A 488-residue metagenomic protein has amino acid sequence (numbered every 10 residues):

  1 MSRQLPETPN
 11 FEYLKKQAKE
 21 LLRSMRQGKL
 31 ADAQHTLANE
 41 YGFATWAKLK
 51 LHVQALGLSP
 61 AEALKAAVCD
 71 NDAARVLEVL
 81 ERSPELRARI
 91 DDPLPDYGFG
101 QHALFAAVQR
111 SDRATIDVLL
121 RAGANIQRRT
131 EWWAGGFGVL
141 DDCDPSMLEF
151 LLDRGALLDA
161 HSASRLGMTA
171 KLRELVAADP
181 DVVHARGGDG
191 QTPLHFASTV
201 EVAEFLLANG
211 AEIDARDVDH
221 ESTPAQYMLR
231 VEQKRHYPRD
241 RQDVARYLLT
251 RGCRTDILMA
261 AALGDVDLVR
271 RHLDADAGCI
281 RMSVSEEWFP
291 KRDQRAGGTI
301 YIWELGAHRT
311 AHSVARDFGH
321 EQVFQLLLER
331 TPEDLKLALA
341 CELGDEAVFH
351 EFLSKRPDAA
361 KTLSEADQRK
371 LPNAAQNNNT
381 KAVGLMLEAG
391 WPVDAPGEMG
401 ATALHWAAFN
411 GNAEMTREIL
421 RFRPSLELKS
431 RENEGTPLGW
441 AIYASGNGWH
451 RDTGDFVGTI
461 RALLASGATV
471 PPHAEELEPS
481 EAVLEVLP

Functional and structural regions predicted by a protein language model:
M1-E78, R82-S83: Intrinsically disordered, low-complexity eukaryotic regions enriched in glycine, serine and charged residues
S59-F99, L166-R186, P193, L263-R281 (+3 more regions): N-terminal segments that cap or nucleate solenoid repeat domains
A66-N71, A106-D112, G138-D144, S162-M168 (+10 more regions): Ankyrin repeat A-helix N-terminal signature
R75, A114-T115, S146-M147, K171 (+10 more regions): Conserved ankyrin/ankyrin-like repeat signature
L80-A88, V118-N125, L152-A156, V176-D181 (+8 more regions): Ankyrin repeat domain, specifically the short helix-to-loop turn at the C-terminus of the second helix of each repeat
A88-P95, I126-R129, A160, H184-R186 (+8 more regions): Ankyrin repeat boundary signal
G100, W133, G190, H220-E221 (+4 more regions): Start-of-repeat signature of ankyrin repeats
E221-S222, Y227, S285-I302, E434 (+1 more regions): Acidic/polar low-complexity surface segments
